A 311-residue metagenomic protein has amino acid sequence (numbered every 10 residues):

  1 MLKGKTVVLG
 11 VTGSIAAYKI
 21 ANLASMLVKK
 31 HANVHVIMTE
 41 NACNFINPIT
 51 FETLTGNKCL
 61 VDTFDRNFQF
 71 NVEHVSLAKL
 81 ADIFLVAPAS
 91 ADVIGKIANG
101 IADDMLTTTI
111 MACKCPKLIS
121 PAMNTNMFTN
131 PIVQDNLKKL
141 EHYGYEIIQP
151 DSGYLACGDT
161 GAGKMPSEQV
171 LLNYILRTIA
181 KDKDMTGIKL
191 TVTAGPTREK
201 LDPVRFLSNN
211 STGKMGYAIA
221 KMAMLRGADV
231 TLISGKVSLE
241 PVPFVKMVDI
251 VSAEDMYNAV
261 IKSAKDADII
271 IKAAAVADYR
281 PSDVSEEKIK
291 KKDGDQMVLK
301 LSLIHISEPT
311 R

Functional and structural regions predicted by a protein language model:
M1-T50, Q134, K138, I188-S252: Glycine-rich phosphate/diphosphate-binding loop of Rossmann-like nucleotide-binding domains
S14-I15, D65, A89-I94, M123-T125 (+2 more regions): Short glycine-rich anion-binding loops that position phosphate/pyrophosphate groups of nucleotides and phosphorylated
E52-K96: Glycine-rich oxoanion-binding loops at beta->alpha junctions
A91-A102, M127-N130, L201-S208, Y279-K291 (+1 more regions): Glycine/threonine-rich flexible loop motifs
K114-S152, A162-I175: Short, glycine-/small-residue-rich phosphate/pyrophosphate-handling segment
S152-I188, L207-S208: Glycine-rich phosphate/pyrophosphate-binding loop and the adjoining helix
K236, F244-L303: A glycine- and small/hydrophobic-rich beta-loop-beta segment that serves as a flexible "lid/hinge" or phosphate-binding
S302-R311: Residue-level detector of conserved catalytic or cofactor/ligand-binding positions in enzyme active sites
